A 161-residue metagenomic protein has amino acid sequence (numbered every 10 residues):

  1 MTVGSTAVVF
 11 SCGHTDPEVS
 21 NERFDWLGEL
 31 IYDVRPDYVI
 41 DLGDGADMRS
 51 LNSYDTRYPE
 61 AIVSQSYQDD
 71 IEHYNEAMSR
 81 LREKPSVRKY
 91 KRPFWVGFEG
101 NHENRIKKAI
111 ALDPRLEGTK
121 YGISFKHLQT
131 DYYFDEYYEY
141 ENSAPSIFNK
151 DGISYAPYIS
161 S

Functional and structural regions predicted by a protein language model:
M1-E18, G28: Acidic, histidine-bearing metal-coordination/catalytic regions of metal-dependent phosphoesterases
S5-T6, W95, D151-G152: A generic secondary-structure signal marking the coil-to-beta-strand transition
A7, V87-K89, I147: A generic structural signal for short, solvent-exposed coil/turn residues that cap or connect secondary-structure
A7-F10, I40-L42, Y155: Structural motif
T15-F134: Core catalytic region of metal-dependent phosphoesterases/phosphodiesterases, especially metallo-beta-lactamase-like
R23-G28, Y155-S161: A Trp-anchored, charged/polar loop motif used as the substrate-binding/catalytic surface of acyl/ester-handling
K120-S160: Metallo-beta-lactamase
